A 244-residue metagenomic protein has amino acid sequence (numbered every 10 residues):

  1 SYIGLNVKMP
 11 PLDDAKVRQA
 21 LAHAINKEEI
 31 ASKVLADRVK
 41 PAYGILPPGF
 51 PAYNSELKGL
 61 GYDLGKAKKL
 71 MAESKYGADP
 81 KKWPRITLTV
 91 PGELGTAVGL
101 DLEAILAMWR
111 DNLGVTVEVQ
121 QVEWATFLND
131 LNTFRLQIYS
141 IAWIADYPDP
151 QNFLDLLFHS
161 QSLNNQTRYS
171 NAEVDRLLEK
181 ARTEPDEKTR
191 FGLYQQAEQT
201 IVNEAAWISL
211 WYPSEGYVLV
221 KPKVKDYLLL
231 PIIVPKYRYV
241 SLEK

Functional and structural regions predicted by a protein language model:
S1-M9, P47, A205: Periplasmic solute-binding protein
G4-D14, P51-K66, Y76-P84, D130-F134 (+2 more regions): Short, solvent-exposed loop/beta-turn-alpha elements that line the ligand-binding surface or hinge of extracytoplasmic
N6-P10, T89-E93, V122, E184: Short strand-loop junctions, especially beta-strand C-caps/beta-turns that link beta-sheets to coils or alpha-helices
L12-A107, D111, L177, Q196 (+1 more regions): Append "and occasionally in soluble cytosolic enzymes with long acidic Gly/Pro-rich linkers
S32, E73-E93, Y139-A142, P185-K221: Bilobed periplasmic-binding protein-like "clamshell/Venus-flytrap" ligand-binding domains
E103-D111, V117, R182-T183, K188-G192 (+1 more regions): Conserved C-terminal helix/tail region of periplasmic/extracytoplasmic solute-binding proteins
M108-H159, L193: Periplasmic binding protein-like
